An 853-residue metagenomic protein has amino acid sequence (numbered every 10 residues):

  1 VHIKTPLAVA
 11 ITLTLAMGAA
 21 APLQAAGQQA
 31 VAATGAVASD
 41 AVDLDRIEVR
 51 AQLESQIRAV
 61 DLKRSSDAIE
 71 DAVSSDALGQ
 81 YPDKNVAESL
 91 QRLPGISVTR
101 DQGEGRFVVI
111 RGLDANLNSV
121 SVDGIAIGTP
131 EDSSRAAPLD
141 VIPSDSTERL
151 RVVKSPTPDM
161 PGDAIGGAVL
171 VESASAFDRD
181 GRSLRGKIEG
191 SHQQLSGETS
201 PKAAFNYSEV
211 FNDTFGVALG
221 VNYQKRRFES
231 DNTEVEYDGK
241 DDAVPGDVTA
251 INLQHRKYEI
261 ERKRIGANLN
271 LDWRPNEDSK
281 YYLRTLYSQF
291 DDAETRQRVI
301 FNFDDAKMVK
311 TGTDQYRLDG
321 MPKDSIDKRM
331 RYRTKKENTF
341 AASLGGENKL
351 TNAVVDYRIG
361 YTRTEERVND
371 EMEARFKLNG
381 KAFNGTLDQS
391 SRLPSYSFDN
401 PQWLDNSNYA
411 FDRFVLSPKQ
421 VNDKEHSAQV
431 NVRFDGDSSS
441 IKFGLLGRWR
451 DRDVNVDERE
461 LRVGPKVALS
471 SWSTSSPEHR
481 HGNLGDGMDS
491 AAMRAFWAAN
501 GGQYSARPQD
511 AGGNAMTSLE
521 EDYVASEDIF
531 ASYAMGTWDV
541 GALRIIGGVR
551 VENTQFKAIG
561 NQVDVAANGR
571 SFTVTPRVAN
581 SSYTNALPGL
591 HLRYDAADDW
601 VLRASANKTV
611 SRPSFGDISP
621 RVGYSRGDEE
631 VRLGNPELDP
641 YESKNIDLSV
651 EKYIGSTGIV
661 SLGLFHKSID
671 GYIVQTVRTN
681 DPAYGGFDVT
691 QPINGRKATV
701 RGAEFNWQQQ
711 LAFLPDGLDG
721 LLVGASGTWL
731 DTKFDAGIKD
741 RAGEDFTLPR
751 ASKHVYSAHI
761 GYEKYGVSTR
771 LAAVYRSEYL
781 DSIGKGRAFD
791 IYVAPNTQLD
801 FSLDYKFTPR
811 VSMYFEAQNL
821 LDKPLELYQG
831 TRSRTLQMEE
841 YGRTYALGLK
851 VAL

Functional and structural regions predicted by a protein language model:
V9-A10, R46, F414-S417, V421 (+6 more regions): Conserved C-terminal beta-signal and adjacent last beta-strands/turns of outer-membrane beta-barrel proteins
E48-Y81, F107, A115, I125 (+1 more regions): N-terminal periplasmic "start-of-domain" segments of outer-membrane beta-barrel proteins
V86-S89, R106-V109, S121, A137-D140 (+2 more regions): N-terminal periplasmic accessory domains that precede and gate Gram-negative outer-membrane beta-barrel machines
A87-A126, K154: Extracytoplasmic beta-strand/coil segments of soluble accessory domains associated with Gram-negative outer-membrane
I125-K154, F205: Short acidic/polar hinge/loop motifs at secondary-structure boundaries that mediate gating or recognition
S196-F303, D327, E337-T351, P588-H591: Transmembrane beta-barrel wall of Gram-negative outer-membrane proteins
K323-A341, T517-I529, S581, V610-I669 (+5 more regions): Outer-membrane beta-barrel signature, preferentially recognizing the C-terminal barrel domain of Gram-negative
F665-I669, I673, T679-N680, G685-I783 (+1 more regions): Gram-negative outer-membrane beta-barrel transporters
